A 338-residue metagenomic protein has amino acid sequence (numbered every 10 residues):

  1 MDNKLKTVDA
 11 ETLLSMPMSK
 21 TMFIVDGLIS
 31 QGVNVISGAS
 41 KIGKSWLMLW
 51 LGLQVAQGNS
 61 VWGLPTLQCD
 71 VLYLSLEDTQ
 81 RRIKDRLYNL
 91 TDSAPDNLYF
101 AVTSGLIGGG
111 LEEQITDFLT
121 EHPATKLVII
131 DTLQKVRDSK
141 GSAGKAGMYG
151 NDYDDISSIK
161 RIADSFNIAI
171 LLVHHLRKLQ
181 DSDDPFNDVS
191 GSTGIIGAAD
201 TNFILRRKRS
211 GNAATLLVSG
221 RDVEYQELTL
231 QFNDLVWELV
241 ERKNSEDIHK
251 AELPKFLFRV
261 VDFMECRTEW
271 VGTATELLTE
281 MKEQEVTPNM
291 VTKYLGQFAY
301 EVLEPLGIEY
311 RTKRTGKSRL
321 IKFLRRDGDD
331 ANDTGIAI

Functional and structural regions predicted by a protein language model:
D2-L5, E11, S19-K20, I24-V25 (+6 more regions): Conserved inter-motif catalytic segment of the P-loop NTP-binding fold
S30-N34, C69: Pre-Walker A (Motif I) flank of P-loop NTPase domains
V35-S37, K41, S45-W46, L72-L74 (+2 more regions): Phosphate-binding/switch region of NTP-binding enzymes
L47, L51: Hydrophobic positions on the alpha1 helix immediately C-terminal to the Walker A/P-loop
A56: Gly/Ala-rich phosphate-binding loop of Rossmann-like dinucleotide-binding domains, activating on the conserved
Q80, K84, G108-E112, Y149-S157 (+4 more regions): Amphipathic alpha-helical transducer elements in NTP-driven molecular machines
N89-N97, S192-I196, V302-L303: Short, conserved catalytic or adaptor-binding loops enriched in Gly and charged residues
L230-I338: DNA transaction DNA-binding modules
